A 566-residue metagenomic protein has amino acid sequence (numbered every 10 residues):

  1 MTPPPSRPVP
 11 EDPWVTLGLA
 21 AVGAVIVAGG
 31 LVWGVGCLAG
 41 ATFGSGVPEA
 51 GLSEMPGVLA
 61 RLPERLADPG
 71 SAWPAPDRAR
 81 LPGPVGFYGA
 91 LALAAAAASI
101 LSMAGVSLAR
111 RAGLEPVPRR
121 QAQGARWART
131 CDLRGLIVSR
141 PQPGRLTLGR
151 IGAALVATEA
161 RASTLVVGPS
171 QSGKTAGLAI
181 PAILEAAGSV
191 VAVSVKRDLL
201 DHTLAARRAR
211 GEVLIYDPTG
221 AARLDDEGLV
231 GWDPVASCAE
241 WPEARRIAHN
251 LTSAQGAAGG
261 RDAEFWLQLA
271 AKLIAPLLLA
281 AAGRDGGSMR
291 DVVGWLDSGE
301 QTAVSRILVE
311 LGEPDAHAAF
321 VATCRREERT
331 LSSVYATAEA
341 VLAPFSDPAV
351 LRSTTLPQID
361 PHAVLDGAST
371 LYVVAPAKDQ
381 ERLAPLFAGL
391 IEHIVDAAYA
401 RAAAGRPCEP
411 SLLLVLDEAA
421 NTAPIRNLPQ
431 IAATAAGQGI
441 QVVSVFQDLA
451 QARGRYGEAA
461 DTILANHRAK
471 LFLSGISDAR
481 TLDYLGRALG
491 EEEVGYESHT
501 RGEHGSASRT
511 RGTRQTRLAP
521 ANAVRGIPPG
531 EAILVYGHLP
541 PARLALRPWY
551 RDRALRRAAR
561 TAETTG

Functional and structural regions predicted by a protein language model:
M1-S172, A176-A179, A222, E491 (+3 more regions): Basic- and hydrophobic-enriched, low-structure N-terminal and domain-boundary segments that flank ATP-binding catalytic
P3-P5, H499-T510, A558-G566: Intrinsically disordered, low-complexity linkers and terminal tails enriched in Pro/Gly and often acidic or mixed-charge
V27, L31-G40, L155, A160-R161 (+5 more regions): P-loop NTPase motor domains
S45, V58, L62, A206 (+7 more regions): Short amphipathic alpha-helical patches
L62-A67, A104-G105, A109, D366 (+5 more regions): Short alpha-helix boundary/capping motifs
L133-R150, A336, A340, P344 (+1 more regions): Phosphate-binding P-loop/Walker A region and its immediate neighborhood
L146-I151, T354-T355, G454: Short gly/ser/thr-rich secondary-structure transition/capping motifs
A432-Y536: Conserved ATP-driven motor cores of ASCE-family P-loop NTPases powering translocation/secretion/packaging/pilus
